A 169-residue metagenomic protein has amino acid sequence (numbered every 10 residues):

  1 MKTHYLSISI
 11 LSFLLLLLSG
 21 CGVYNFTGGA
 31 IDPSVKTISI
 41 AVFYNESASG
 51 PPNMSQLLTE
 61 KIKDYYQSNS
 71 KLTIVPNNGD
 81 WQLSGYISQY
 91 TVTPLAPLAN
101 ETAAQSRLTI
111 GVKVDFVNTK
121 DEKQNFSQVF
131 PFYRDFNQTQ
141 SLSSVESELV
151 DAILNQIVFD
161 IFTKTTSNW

Functional and structural regions predicted by a protein language model:
M1-Y5: Positively charged n-region of N-terminal signal peptides that target proteins for export
I8-G20: Bacterial N-terminal signal peptides
L18-E60, D64, N69-K71, K120 (+1 more regions): A structural "domain/chain start" motif
F26, S68-T73, D80-N125, Y133-V145 (+1 more regions): Surface-exposed short loop/turn segments
G50, M54, A104, V145 (+2 more regions): Conserved acidic
S147-W169: Compositionally biased, intrinsically disordered linkers/stalks adjacent to structured regions
